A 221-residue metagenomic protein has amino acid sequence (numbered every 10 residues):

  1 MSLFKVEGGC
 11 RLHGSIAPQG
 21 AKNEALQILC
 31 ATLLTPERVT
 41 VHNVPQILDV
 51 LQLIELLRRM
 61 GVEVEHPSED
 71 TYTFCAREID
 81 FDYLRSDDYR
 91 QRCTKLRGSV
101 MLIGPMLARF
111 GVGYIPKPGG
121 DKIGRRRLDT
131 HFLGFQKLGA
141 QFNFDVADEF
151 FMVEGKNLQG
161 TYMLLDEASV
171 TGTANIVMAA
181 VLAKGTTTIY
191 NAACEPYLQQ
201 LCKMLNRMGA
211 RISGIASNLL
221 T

Functional and structural regions predicted by a protein language model:
M1-T221: Structural preference for solvent-exposed beta-strand-turn elements and adjacent flexible terminal/loop segments within
